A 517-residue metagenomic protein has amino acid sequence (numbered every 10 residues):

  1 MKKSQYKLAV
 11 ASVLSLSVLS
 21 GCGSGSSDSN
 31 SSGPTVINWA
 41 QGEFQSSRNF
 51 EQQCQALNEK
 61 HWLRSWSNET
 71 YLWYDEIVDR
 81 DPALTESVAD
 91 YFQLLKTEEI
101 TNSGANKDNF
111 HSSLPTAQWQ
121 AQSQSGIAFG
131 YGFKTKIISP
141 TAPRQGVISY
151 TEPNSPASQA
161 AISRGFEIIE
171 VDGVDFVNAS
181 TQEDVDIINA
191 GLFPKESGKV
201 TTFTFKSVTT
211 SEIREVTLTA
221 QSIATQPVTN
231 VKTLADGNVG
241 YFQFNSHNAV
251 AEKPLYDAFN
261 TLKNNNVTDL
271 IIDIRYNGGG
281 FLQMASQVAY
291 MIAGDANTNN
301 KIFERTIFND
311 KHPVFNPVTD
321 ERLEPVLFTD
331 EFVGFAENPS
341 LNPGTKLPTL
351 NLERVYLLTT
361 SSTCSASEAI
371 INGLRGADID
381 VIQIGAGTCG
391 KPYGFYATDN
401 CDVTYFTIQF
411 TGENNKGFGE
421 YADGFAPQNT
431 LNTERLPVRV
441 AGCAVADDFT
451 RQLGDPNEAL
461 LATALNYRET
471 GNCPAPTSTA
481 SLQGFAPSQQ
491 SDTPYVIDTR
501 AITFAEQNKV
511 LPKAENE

Functional and structural regions predicted by a protein language model:
K2-V10: Bacterial N-terminal signal peptides that target proteins for export
A9-A11, E59, P456-L460: Alpha-helical structural motif
L14, H61-E69, L460-Y467: Short, hydrophobic/amphipathic alpha-helical patches that form generic packing surfaces within helical domains
S15-L16, S47: Residue-level signal for mature regions of secreted extracellular proteins and peptides
V18-G21: C-terminal motif of bacterial Sec signal peptides marking the signal peptidase cleavage site
G23-L270, Y276-G278, M284, Y290-T298 (+2 more regions): Flexible, low-complexity junctional segments that flank or bridge functional domains
F242, S246-D269, G278-E517: C-terminal "post-core" interaction segments
